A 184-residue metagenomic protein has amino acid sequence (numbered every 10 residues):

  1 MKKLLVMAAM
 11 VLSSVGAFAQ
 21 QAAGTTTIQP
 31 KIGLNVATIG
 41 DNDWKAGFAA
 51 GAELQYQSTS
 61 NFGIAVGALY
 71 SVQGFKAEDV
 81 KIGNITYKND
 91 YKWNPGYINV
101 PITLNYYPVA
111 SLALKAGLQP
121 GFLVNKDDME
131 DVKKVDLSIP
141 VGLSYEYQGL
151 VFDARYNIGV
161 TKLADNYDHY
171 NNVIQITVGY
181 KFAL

Functional and structural regions predicted by a protein language model:
M1-G24, A183-L184: Cleavable N-terminal export/targeting peptides
A22, N42-A46, K92-Y97, D131-D136 (+2 more regions): Short sequence motifs at beta-strands and strand-loop junctions characteristic of Gram-negative outer-membrane
A22-G40: Short N-terminal segments immediately surrounding and downstream of signal-peptide cleavage
A23, Q57-N61, Y107-S111, Y147-L150 (+1 more regions): Outer-membrane beta-barrel channels and translocator barrels
P30-V36, F48-Y56, A68-Y70, I98-Y106 (+4 more regions): Residues on the lipid-exposed face of transmembrane beta-strands in outer-membrane beta-barrel proteins
N35-D41, V72-V80, F122-D128, I158-A164: Sequence/structural signature of outer-membrane beta-barrel proteins
D43-D90, N94-I98: Glycine- and aromatic-enriched membrane insertion/assembly motifs of diderm outer-membrane and organelle channel
K76-E78, K133-L184: Predominantly the C-terminal beta-signal and adjacent terminal strand-loop region of outer-membrane beta-barrel
